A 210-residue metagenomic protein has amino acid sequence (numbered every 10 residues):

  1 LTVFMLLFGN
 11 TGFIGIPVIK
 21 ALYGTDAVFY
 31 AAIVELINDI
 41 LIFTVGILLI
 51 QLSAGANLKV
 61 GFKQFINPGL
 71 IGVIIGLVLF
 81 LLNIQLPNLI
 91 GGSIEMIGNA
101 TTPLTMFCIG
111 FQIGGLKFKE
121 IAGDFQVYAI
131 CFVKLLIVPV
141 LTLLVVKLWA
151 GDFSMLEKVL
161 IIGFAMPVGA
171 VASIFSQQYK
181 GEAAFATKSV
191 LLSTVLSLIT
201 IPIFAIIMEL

Functional and structural regions predicted by a protein language model:
L1-L210: Alpha-helical transmembrane segments of multi-pass small-molecule/ion transporters
